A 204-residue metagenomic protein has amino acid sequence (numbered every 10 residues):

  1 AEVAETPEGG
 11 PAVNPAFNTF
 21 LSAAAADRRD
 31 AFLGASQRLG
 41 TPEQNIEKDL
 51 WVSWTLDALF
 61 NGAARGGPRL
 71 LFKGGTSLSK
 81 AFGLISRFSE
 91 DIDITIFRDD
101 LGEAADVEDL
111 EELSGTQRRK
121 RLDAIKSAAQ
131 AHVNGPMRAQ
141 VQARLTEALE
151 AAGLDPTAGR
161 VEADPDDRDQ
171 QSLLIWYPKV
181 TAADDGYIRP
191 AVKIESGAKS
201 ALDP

Functional and structural regions predicted by a protein language model:
E2-P204: Compositionally biased terminal segments of proteins
